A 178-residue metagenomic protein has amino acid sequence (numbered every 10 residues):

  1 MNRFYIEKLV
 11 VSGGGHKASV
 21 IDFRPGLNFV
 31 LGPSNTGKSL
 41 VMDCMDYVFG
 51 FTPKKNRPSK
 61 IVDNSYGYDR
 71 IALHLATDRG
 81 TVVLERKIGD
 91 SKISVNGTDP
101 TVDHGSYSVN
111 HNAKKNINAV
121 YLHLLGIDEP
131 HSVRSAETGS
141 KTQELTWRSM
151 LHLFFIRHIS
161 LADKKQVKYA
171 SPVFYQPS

Functional and structural regions predicted by a protein language model:
M1-L84, S91-N96: Extreme N-terminal "head/tail" segments of very large remodeling/mechanoenzyme assemblies
I88-S178: Extended, charged alpha-helical "arm/stalk" segments used for dimerization and assembly in large NTPase-driven machines
